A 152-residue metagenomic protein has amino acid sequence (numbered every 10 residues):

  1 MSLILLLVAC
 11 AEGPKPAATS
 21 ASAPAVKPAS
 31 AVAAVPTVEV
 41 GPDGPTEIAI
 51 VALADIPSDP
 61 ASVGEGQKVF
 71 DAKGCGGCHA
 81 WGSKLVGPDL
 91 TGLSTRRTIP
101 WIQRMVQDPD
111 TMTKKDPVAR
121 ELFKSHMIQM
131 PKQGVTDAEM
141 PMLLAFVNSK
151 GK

Functional and structural regions predicted by a protein language model:
M1-V8: Sec-dependent bacterial lipoprotein signal peptides
C10-P14: Bacterial signal peptide processing site
T19-P24: Juxtamembrane extracytosolic/periplasmic "stalk" immediately C-terminal to the first targeting helix
V26-D71: Electrostatic cytochrome c docking/interface patches
V63, Q67, A80-T111, P131: Gly/Gly-Pro-rich "capping" loops immediately C-terminal to redox-active cysteine motifs in periplasmic/lumenal
G66, A72-W81, I102, L143-V147: The canonical Cys-X-X-Cys-His
P100-M105, I128-K152: C-terminal capping alpha-helices of c-type cytochrome domains
T111-P131: Short, flexible, glycine-rich and Lys/Arg-enriched loop motifs at helix boundaries that contact anionic partners
